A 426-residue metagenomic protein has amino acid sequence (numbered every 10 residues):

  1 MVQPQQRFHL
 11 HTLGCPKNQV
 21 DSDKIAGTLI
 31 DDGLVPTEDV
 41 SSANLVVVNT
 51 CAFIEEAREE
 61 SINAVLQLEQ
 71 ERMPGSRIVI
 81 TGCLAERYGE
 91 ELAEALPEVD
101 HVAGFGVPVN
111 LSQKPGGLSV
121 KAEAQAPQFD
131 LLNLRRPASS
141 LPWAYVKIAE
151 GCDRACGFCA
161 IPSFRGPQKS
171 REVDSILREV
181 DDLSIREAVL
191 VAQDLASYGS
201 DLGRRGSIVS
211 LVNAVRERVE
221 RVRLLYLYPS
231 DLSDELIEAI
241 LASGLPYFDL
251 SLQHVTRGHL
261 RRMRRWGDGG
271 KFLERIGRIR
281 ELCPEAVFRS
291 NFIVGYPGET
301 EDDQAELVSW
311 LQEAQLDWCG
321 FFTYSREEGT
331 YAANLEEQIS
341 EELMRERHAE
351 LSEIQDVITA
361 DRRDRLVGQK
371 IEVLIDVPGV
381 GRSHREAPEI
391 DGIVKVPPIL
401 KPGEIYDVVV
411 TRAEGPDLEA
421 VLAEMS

Functional and structural regions predicted by a protein language model:
M1-Y198, G244, G269-E281, A305 (+3 more regions): Proteins enriched for Cys/Gly/acidic motifs involved in redox and nucleic-acid/cofactor modification
I78-G82, R87, P97, S184-D302 (+1 more regions): Conserved SAM/AdoMet-binding glycine-rich loop
S139-P142, C152-D153, H254, A286 (+4 more regions): Short flexible coil/turn linkers enriched for glycine and charged/polar residues that connect secondary-structure
C156, I176, L190, L224 (+7 more regions): Conserved, mostly hydrophobic/aromatic
A160-I161, M263, N334: Mobile active-site "lid"/loop adjacent to the S-adenosyl-L-methionine
D317, T330-N334: Short glycine-rich, low-complexity segments
N334-S426: Terminal RNA-binding accessory module
